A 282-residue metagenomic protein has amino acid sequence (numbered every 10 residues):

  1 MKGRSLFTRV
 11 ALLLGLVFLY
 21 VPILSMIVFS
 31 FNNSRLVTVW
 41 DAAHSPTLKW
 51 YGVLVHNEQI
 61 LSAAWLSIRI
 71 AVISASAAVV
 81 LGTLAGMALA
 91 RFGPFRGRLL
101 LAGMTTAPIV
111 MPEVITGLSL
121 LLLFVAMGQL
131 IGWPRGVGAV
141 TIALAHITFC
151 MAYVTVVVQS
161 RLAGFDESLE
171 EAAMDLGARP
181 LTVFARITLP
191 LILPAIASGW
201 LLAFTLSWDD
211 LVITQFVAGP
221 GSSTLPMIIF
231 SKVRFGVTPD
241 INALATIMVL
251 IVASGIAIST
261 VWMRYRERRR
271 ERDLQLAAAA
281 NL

Functional and structural regions predicted by a protein language model:
M1-S5, V72-T105, V125, E167 (+1 more regions): Transmembrane-helix boundary motif in ABC transporter permease subunits
K2-S5, V37, T47-I60, W208-Y265 (+1 more regions): Interhelical loop and adjacent transmembrane-helix boundary motif in polytopic membrane transport permeases
K2-V10, G15, Q159-M174, V183-I187 (+1 more regions): C-terminal transmembrane helix and the adjacent membrane-cytosol boundary/short C-terminal tail of inner/organellar
A11, F18-I23, V154-Q159, F165-E167 (+1 more regions): Transmembrane alpha-helices
I23-R35, L66, G117-Q129, L201-L206 (+1 more regions): A structural signal for multi-pass alpha-helical bundles of membrane permease subunits that mediate small-molecule
T38-H44, L48, V114-I147, L181 (+1 more regions): Membrane-interfacial helix termini and adjacent extracytoplasmic/periplasmic loops of multi-pass transporters
A64, L89, A107, S168-L176 (+1 more regions): Short hydrophobic faces within alpha-helices
W65, R69-L81, A85, A185 (+4 more regions): Hydrophobic alpha-helical transmembrane segments of multipass integral membrane proteins, especially permease/channel
